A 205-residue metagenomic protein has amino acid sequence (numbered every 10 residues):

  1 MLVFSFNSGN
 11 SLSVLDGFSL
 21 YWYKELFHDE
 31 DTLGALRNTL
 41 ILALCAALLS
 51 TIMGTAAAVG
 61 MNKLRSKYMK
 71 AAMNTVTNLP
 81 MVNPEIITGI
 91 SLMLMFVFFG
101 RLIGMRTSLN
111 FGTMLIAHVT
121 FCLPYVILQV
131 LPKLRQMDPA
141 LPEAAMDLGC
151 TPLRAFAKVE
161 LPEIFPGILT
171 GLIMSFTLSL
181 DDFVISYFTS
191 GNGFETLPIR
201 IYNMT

Functional and structural regions predicted by a protein language model:
M1-N10, N38, T88-I103, I173-S179 (+2 more regions): A structural signal for multi-pass alpha-helical bundles of membrane permease subunits that mediate small-molecule
N10-A46, S66: Periplasmic/extracellular loop-to-transmembrane helix junction in inner-membrane transport proteins
L20, I86-V119, L153, T189-N192: Membrane-interfacial helix termini and adjacent extracytoplasmic/periplasmic loops of multi-pass transporters
W22-D31, L180-T205: Interhelical loop and adjacent transmembrane-helix boundary motif in polytopic membrane transport permeases
L33, R37, I41-M53, A57 (+3 more regions): Hydrophobic alpha-helical transmembrane segments of multipass integral membrane proteins, especially permease/channel
L36, M61, L79, A140-L148: Short hydrophobic faces within alpha-helices
L44-T77, V97-F98, F156: Transmembrane-helix boundary motif in ABC transporter permease subunits
I127-V130, M137-P139, P152-D181: Transmembrane alpha-helices
